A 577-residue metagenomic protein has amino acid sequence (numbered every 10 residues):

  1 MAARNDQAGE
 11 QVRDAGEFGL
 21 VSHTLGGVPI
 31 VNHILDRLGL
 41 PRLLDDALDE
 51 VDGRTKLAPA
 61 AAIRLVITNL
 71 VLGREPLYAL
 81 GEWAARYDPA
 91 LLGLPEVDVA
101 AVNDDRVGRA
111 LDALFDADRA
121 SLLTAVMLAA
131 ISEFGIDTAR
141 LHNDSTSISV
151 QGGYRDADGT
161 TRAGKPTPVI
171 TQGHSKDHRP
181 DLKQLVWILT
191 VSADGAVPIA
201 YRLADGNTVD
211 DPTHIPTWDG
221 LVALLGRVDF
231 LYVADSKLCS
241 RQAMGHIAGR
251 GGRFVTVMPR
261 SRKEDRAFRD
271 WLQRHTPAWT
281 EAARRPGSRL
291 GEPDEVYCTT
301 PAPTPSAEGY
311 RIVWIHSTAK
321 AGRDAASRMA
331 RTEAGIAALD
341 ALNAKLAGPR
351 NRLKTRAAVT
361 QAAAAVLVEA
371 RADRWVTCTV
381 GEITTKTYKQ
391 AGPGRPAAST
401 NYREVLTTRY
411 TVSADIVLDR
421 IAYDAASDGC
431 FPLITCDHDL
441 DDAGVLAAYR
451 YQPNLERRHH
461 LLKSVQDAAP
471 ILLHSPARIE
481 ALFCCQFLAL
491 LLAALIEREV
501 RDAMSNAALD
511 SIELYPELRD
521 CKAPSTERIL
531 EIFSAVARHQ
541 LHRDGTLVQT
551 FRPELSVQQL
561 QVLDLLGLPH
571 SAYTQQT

Functional and structural regions predicted by a protein language model:
M1-R4: Short, surface-exposed polybasic/aromatic micro-patch for ligand or macromolecular engagement
G9-T577: Anion-binding and metal-coordination hotspots
